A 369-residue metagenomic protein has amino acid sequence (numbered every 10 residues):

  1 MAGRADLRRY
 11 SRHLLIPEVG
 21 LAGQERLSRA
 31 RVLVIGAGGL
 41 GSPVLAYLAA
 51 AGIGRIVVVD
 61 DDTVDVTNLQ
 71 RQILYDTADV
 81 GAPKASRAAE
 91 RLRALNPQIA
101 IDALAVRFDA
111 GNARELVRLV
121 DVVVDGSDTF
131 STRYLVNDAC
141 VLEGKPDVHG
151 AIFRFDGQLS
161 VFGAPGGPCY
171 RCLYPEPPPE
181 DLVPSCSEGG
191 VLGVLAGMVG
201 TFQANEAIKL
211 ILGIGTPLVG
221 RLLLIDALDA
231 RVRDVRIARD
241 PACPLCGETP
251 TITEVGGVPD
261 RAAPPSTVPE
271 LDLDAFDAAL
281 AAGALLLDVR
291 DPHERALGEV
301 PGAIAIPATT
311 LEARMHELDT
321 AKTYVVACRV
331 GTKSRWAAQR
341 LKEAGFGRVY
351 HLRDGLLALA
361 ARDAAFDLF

Functional and structural regions predicted by a protein language model:
M1-L33, T67, V255-S266: N-terminal charged helix/coil linker that caps or initiates catalytic domains
A2-R4, V32, A100, N112-V123 (+1 more regions): Glycine-rich phosphate/adenylate-binding loop
G23-A49, R55-D60, G200: Glycine-rich adenosine-cofactor-binding loop
L27, L116-D121, L280, L318-D319: A short, aliphatic-rich alpha-helical micro-motif
G39-S42, I53, T63-V64, F130-S131 (+2 more regions): Residue-level detector of alpha-helix initiation sites
V58-N96: Glycine-rich phosphate-binding loop and adjoining beta1-alpha1-beta2 segment of Rossmann-like nucleotide-binding folds
L69, E90, A227-L285, P292-V325 (+1 more regions): Rhodanese-like catalytic fold shared by cysteine-dependent sulfurtransferases and DSP/PTP-type phosphatases
A105-A113, A308-T310: Conserved SAM/SAH-binding loop
